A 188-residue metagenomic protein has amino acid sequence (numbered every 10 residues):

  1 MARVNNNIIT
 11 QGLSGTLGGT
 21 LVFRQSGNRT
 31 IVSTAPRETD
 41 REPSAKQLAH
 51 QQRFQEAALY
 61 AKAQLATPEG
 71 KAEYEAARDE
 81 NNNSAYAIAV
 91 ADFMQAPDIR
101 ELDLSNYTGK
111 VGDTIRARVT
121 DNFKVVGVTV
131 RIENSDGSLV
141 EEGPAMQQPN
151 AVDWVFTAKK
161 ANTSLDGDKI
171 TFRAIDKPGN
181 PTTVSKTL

Functional and structural regions predicted by a protein language model:
M1-D103: Long, polar/Ser/Thr-enriched low-complexity segments that form simple helices or flexible linkers at protein ends
A77-L188: Charged linear interaction tracts used for macromolecular binding and regulation
